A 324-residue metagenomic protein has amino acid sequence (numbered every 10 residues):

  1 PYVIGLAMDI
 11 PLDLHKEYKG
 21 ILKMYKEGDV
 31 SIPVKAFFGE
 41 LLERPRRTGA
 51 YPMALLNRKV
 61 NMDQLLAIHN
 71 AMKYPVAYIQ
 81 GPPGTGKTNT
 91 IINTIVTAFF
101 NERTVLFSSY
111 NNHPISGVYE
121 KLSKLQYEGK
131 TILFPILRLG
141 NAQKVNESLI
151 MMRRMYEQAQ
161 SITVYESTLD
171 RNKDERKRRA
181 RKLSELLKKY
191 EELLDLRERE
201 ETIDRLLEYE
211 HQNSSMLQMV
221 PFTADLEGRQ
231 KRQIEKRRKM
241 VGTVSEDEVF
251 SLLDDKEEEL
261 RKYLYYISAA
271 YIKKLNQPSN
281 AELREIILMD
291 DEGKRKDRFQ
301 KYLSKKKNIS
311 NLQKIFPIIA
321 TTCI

Functional and structural regions predicted by a protein language model:
P1-N70, V145-Y165, L169, L288 (+1 more regions): Pre-P-loop entry segment of helicase/translocase ATPase cores
G49-A54, V76-G81, F100-V105, K305-K306: Glycine- and acidic
L55-L56, T85, N111: Short, contiguous acidic/charged loop-to-helix segments that flank catalytic cores in large enzymes
K59, I68-V76, T97-N101: Phosphate-binding P-loop
M62, K73-T94: Walker A/P-loop
A67-M72, I318-I324: GG-anchored amphipathic helix commonly corresponding to the ABC/SMC/Rad50 NBD signature/C-loop
T94, N101-L106, Y110-T322: Alpha-helical nucleic-acid-binding subdomain of P-loop helicases immediately C-terminal to the Walker A/P-loop
